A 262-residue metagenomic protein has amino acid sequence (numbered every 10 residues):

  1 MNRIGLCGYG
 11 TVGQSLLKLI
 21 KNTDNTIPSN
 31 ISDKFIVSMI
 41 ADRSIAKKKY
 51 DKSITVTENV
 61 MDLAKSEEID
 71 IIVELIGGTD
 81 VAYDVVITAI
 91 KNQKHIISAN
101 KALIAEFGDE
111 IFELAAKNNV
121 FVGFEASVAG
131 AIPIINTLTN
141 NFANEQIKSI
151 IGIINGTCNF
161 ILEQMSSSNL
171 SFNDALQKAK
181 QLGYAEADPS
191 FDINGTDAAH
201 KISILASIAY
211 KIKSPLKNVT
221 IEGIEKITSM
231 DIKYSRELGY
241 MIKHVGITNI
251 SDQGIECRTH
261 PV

Functional and structural regions predicted by a protein language model:
M1-I4: Extreme N-terminal starter segment of soluble prokaryotic enzymes
Y9: Glycine-rich Rossmann-fold phosphate-binding loop(s) that bind the pyrophosphate of adenine dinucleotide cofactors
G13-Q14: N-terminal Rossmann-fold NAD(P) dinucleotide-binding loop
N22-Y50: NAD(P)-binding Rossmann-fold cofactor-contacting core
E58-A99: Rossmann-fold NAD(P) dinucleotide-binding segment
Y83-T88, K101-T139: Rossmann-fold NAD(P)-binding glycine/threonine-rich loop
N140-H200, L205: Conserved anion/nucleotide-ligand pocket segment
L176-V262: Substrate-binding/catalytic subdomain of NAD(P)-dependent oxidoreductase enzymes
